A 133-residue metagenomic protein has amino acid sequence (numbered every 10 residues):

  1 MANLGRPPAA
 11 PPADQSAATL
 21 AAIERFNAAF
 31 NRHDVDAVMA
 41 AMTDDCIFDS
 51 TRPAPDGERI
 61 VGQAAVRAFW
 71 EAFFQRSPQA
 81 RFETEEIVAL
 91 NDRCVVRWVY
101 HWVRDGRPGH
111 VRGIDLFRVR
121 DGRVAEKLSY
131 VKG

Functional and structural regions predicted by a protein language model:
M1-A18, D34, R67-G133: A beta-strand edge to alpha-helix "cap/lid" segment located at domain peripheries
A18-A29: Solvent-exposed, amphipathic alpha-helical segments
R32-D49: Short, well-ordered alpha-helical segments enriched in acidic and aromatic residues
I47-I60: A short gly/proline-enriched turn/hairpin at secondary-structure junctions
Q63: Contiguous, function-dense segments enriched for cysteine-driven chemistry and partner/ligand-binding capacity
